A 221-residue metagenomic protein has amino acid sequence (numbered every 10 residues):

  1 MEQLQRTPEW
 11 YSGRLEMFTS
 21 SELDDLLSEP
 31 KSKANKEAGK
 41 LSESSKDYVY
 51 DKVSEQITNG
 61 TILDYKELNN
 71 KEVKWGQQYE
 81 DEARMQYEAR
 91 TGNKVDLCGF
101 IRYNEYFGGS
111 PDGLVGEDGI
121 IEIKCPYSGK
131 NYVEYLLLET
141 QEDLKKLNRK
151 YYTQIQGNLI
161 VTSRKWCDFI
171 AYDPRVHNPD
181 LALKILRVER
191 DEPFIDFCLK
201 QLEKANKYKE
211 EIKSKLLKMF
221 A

Functional and structural regions predicted by a protein language model:
M1-Q78, L138-K145, M219-A221: Charged, glycine-rich intrinsically disordered N-terminal tails and low-complexity linkers that flank
S45-Y50, Y79, A83, Q154 (+2 more regions): Alpha-helical structural motif
V73-V95: Acidic-basic catalytic patches of nuclease active cores, encompassing PD-(D/E)XK and other metal-cofactor nuclease
A89-P111, V115-N206, I212: Nucleic-acid nuclease catalytic cores
K207-A221: C-terminal helix/juxtamembrane-tail motif
